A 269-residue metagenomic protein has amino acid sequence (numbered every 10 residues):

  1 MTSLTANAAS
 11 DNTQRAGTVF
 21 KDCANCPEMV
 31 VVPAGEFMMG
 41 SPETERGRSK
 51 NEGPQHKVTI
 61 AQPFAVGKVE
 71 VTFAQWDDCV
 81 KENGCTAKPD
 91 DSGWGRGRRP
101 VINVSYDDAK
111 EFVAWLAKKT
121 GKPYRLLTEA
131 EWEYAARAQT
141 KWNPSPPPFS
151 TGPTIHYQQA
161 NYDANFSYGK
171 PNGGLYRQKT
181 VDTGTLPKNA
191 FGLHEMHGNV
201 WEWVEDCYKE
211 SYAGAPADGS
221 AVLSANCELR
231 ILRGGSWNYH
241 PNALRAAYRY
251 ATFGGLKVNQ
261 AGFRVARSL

Functional and structural regions predicted by a protein language model:
A6-A8: Boundary at the C-terminal end of the N-terminal hydrophobic targeting segment
S10-D22: N-terminal low-complexity, Pro/Thr/Ser-rich intrinsically disordered segments that act as propeptides or flexible
K21-A87, S105-D107, G198: A short glycine-rich, aromatic-capped structural motif
M38, P42-R48, G95, Y106-A247 (+1 more regions): Functional-site microenvironments in short loops/helix caps that host divalent-cation chemistry
P63-K68, V101, P123, V181-T185: Short, well-ordered beta-strand elements within core beta-sheets of diverse protein domains
G93-V101: Surface-exposed aromatic
N259-L269: Short, structured beta-strand segments at or near domain termini in extracellular proteins/domains
